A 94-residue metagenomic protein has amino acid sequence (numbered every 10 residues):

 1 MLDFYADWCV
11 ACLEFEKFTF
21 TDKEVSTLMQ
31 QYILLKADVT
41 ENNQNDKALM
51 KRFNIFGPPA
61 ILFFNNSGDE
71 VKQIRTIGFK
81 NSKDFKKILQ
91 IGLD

Functional and structural regions predicted by a protein language model:
M1-L2, L34, I61: Hydrophobic beta-strand anchors of alpha/beta hydrolase catalytic cores
M1-V10: Short active-site neighborhood of thiol/selenol oxidoreductases, capturing the structured segment around
A11-Q30: Typically the conserved alpha-helix immediately C-terminal to a functionally engaged Cys/Sec in thioredoxin-like
L13-E14, K47, Q73-R75: Short, solvent-exposed loop/turn and secondary-structure capping segments
T19-E24, R52-D94: Non-catalytic, surface beta->alpha helical segment in thiol-disulfide oxidoreductase systems
Q30, Q44-P58: Structural alpha/beta surface segment adjacent to cysteine/selenocysteine redox centers across thiol/disulfide enzymes
V39-E41: AAA+ P-loop NTPase nucleotide-binding core of proteostasis motors
